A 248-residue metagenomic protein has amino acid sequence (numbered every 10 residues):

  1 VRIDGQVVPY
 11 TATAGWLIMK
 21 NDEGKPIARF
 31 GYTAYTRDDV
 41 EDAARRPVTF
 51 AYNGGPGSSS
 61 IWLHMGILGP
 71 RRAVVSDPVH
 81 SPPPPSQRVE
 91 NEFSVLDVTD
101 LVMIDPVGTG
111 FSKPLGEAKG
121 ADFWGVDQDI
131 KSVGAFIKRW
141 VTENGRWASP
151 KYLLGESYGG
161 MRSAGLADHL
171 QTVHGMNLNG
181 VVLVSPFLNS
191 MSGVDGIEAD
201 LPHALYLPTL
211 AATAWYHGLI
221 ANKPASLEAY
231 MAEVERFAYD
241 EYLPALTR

Functional and structural regions predicted by a protein language model:
V1-E41: N-terminal cap/lid segment of alpha/beta-hydrolase-fold proteins
G24-D122: N-terminal cap/lid subdomain of alpha/beta-hydrolase-fold enzymes
N53, L154, V182-S185: Alpha/beta-hydrolase-fold catalytic nucleophile elbow
P70-V74, A167, Q171-R248: A catalytic-pocket lid/entrance helix-loop region that shapes and gates access to the active site across common
S94-T99, P106, D122-E143: Alpha/beta-hydrolase active-site loop
D105, Y152, G180-V182: Residue in the alpha/beta-hydrolase core beta-strand immediately N-terminal to the catalytic nucleophile
G145-Y158: Alpha/beta-hydrolase fold nucleophile elbow
G159-A164: Catalytic nucleophile loop
